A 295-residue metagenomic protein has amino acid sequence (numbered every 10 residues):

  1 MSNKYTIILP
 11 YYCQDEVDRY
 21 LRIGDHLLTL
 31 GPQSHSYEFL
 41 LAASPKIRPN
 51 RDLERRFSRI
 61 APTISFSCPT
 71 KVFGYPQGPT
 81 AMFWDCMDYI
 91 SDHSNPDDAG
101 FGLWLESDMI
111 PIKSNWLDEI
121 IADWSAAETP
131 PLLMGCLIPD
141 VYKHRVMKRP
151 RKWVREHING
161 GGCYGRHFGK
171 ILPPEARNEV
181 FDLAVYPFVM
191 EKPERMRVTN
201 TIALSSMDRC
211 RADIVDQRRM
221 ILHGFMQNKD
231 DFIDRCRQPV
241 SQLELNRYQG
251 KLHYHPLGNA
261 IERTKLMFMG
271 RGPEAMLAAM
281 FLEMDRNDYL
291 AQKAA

Functional and structural regions predicted by a protein language model:
M1-H26: N-proximal low-complexity "stem/linker" segments adjacent to membrane-targeting elements
C13-D15, G169-A295: C-terminal catalytic/acceptor-binding lobe
D15-L21, G74-F83, K113: Phosphate/oxyanion-binding active-site loops and adjacent basic polyanion-contact surfaces
D15-R19, P45-L53, K143-H144: Short, charged/polar "capping" segments at the starts of alpha-helices and the immediately preceding loops
R22-S36: Short, acidic, metal-binding catalytic loop of nucleotide-sugar glycosyltransferases
L41-A99: Active-site-proximal specificity loops/subdomain of glycosyltransferases
P76-P79, M109-D208, R218, I233: Conserved catalytic core of nucleotide-sugar-dependent glycosyltransferases
D97-I110: Short beta-strand-to-loop acidic/aromatic patch adjacent to the donor-nucleotide binding site
